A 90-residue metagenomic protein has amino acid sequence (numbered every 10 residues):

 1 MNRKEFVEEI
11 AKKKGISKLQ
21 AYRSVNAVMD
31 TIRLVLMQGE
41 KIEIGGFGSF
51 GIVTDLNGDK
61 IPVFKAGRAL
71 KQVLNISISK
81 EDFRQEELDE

Functional and structural regions predicted by a protein language model:
M1-E90: Strongly charged
